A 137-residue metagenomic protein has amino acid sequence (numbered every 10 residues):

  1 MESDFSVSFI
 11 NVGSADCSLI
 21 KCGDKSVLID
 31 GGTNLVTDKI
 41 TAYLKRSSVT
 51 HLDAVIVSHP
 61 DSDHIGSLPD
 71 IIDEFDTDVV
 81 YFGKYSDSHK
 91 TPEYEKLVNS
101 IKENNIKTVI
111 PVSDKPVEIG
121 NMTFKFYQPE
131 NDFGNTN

Functional and structural regions predicted by a protein language model:
M1-N137: Non-globular, low-confidence helical/coil segments that flank catalytic cores
